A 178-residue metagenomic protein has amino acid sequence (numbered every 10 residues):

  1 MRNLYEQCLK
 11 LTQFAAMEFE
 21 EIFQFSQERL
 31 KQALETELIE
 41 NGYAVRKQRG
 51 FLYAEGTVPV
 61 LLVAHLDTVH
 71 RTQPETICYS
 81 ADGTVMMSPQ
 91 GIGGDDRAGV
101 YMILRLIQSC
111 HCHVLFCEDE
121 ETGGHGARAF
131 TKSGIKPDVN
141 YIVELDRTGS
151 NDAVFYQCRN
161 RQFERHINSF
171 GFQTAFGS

Functional and structural regions predicted by a protein language model:
M1-E28: N-terminal capping segment at the start of a domain
R2, E28, Q32, R97-V100 (+1 more regions): Electropositive phosphate-/nucleotide-binding environments in soluble metabolic enzymes
K10, E37, N41, H166-F172: Generic non-transmembrane alpha-helical segments
E20-V58: A non-catalytic alpha/beta surface segment that caps or lines the substrate-entry region of metallo-dependent hydrolase
E40-Q48, S80-A81, F172-F176: Short secondary-structure junctions
E55-G94: Catalytic-core environment of secreted peptidases
Q90-G177: Acidic/histidine-rich catalytic neighborhood of metal-dependent amide-processing enzymes
